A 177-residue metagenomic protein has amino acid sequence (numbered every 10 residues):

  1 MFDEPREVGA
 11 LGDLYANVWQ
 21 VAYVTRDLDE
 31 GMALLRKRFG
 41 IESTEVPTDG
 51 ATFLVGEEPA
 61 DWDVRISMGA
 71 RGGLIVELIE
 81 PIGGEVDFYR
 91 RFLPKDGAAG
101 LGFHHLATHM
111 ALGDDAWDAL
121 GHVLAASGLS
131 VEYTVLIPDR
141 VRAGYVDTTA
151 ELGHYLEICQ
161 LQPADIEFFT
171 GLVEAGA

Functional and structural regions predicted by a protein language model:
M1-L11, Y23, M68-A70, E77-P81 (+1 more regions): Vicinal oxygen chelate
M1-V8, L14, Y23-R26, R38-R71: N-terminal strand-loop-strand beta-hairpin
V8-D13, R91-A99: Short, flexible, solvent-exposed loop/turn segments with mixed acidic/basic and small polar residues
V18-R26, S67-G73, L93-D114: Vicinal oxygen chelate
E30-A33, D114-L120: Short, conserved charged micro-motifs
L34-R36, L124: Conserved active-site tyrosine of GNAT-family acetyltransferases
P47-D61, E85-D96, D139-R142, F169-E174: A cross-kingdom feature marking solvent-exposed beta-strand/loop segments within repeated, beta-rich binding/scaffold
P81-G83, A111: Histidine- and/or cysteine-centered catalytic micro-motif in compact active-site loops
